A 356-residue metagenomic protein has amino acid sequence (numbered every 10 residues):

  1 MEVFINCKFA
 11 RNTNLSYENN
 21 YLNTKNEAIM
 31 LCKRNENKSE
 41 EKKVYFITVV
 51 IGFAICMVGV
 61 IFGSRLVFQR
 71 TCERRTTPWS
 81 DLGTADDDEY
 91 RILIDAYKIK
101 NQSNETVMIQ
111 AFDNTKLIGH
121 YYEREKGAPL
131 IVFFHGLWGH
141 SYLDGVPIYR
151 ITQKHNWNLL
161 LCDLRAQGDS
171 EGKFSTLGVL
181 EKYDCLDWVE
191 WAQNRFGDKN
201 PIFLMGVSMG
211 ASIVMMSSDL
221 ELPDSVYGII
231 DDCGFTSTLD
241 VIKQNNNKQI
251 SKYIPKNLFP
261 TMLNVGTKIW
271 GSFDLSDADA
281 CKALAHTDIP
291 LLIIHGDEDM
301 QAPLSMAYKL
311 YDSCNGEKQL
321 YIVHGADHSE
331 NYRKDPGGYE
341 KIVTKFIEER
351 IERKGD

Functional and structural regions predicted by a protein language model:
T48-Q110: An N-terminal hydrophobic leader/cap segment in hydrolases
A128-G136: Short beta-strand element of the alpha/beta-hydrolase
L137-R150: The serine-hydrolase catalytic nucleophile loop
T152-E171: Conserved alpha/beta-hydrolase
S175-F196: Alpha/beta-hydrolase active-site loop
M216-F273: Hydrolase active-site cap/lid region
H286-T287, I293-H295, D299: Short beta-strand/loop motif that positions the catalytic acidic residue of the alpha/beta-hydrolase fold
K334-D356: Catalytic active-site module of serine/aspartate enzymes centered on a nucleophile-bearing elbow/loop
